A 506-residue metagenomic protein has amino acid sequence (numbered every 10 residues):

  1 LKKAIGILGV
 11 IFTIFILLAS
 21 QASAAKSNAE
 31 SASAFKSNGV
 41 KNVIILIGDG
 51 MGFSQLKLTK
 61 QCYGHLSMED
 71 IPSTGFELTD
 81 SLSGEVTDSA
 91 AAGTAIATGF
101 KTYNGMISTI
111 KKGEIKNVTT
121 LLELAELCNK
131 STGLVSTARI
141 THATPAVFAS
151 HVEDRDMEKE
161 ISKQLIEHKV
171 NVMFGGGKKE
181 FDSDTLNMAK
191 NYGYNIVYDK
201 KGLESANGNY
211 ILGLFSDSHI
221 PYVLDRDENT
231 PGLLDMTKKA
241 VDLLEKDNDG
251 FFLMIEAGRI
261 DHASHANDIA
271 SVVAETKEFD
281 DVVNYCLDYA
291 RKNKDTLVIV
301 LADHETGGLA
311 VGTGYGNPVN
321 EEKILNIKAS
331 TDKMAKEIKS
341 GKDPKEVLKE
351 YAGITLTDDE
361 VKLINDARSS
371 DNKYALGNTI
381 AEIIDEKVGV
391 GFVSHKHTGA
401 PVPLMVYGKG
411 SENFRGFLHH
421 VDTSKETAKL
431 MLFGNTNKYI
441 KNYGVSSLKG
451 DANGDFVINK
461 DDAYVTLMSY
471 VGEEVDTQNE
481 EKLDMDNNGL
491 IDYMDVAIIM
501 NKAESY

Functional and structural regions predicted by a protein language model:
K2-A25: Sec-dependent N-terminal signal peptides of Gram-positive bacterial secreted proteins and lipoproteins
L18-S33, Y506: Sec-dependent signal peptide cleavage junction
K26-G39, Y439-G450: N-terminal low-complexity, Pro/Thr/Ser-rich intrinsically disordered segments that act as propeptides or flexible
V40-N42, M51-L56, K60-T94, T98 (+2 more regions): A post-motif C-terminal structural segment
T109-T119: Glycine-rich anion/phosphate-binding loops
L122-E123, L127-A146, K438: Glycine-rich phosphate/pyrophosphate-binding loops and their adjacent beta-strand/loop elements at enzyme active sites
L448-A452, E481-M485: Calcium-binding motifs, dominated by EF-hand helix-loop-helix domains
A452-T477, N488-Y506: Alpha-helical segments with a strong preference for the paired helices of cellulosomal dockerin domains
